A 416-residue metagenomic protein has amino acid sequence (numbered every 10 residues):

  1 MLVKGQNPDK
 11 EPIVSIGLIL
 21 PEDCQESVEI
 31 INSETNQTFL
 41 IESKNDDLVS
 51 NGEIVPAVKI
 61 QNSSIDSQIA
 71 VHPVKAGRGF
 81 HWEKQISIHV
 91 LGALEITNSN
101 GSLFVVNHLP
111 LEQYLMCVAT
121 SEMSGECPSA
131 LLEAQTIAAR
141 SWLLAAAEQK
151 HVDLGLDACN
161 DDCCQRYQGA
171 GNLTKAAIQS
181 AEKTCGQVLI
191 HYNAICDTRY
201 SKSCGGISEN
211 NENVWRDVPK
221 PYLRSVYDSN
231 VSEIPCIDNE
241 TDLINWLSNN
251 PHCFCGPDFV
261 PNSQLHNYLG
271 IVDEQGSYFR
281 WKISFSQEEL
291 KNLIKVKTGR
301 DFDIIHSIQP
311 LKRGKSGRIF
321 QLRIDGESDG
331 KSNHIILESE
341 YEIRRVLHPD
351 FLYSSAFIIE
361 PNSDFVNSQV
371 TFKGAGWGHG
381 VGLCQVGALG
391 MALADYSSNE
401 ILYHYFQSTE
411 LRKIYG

Functional and structural regions predicted by a protein language model:
M1-G416: Conserved, single-site charged/polar hotspot
